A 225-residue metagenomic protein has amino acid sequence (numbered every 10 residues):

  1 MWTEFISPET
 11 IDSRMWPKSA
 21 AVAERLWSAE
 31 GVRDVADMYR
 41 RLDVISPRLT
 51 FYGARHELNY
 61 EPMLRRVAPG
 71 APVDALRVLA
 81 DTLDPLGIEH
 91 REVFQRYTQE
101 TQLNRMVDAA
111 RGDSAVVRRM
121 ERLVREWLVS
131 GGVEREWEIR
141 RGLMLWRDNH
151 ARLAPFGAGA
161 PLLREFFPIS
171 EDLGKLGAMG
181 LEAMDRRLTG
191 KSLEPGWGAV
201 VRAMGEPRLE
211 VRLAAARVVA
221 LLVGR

Functional and structural regions predicted by a protein language model:
M1-R225: Substrate-binding groove of N-acetylhexosamine-processing glycoside hydrolases
